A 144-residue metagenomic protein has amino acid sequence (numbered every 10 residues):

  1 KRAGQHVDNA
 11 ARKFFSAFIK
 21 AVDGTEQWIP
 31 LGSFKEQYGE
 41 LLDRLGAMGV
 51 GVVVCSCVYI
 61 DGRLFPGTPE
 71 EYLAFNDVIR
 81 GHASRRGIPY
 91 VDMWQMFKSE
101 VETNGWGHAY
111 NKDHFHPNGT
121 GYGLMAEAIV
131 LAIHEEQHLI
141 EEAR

Functional and structural regions predicted by a protein language model:
K1-A143: Alpha-helical cap/lid subdomain in secreted, periplasmic, or secretory-pathway luminal O-acyl-processing enzymes
